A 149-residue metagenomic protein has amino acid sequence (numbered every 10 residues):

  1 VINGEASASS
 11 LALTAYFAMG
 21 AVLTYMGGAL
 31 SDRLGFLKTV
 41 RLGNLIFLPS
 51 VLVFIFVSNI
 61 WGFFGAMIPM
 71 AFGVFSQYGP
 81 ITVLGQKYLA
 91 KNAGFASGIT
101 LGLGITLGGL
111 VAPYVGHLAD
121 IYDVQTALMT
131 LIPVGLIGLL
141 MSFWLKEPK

Functional and structural regions predicted by a protein language model:
G4-M19, F95-G98: Loop-to-transmembrane helix entry
F17-Y25, I105-G109: Residue-level signature of mid-helix packing/kink "hotspots" within the transmembrane helices of 12-pass Major
L23-G35, A119-D120: Helix-to-loop junctions at the C-terminal end of transmembrane segments in multipass secondary transporters
K38-V53, I132: Structural signature of the two symmetry-related core transmembrane helices
G62-S76: Hydrophobic core of transmembrane alpha-helices in multi-pass small-molecule transporters, especially MFS/SLC-type
S76-L89: Intracellular juxtamembrane helix-capping segments at the cytosolic ends of symmetry-related transmembrane helices
Q86, A90-V124: A late C-terminal transmembrane helix in Major Facilitator Superfamily
I132-K149: Multi-pass alpha-helical transporter architecture, strongest for 12-TM Major Facilitator/SLC carriers used
